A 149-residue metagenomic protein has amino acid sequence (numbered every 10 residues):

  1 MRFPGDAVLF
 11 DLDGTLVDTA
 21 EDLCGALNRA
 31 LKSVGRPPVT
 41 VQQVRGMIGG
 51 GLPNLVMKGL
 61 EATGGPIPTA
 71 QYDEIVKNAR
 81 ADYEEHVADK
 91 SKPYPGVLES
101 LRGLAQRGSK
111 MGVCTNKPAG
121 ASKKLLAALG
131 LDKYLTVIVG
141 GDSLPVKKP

Functional and structural regions predicted by a protein language model:
R2-E99, G103-R107, P118-G120: N-terminal helical cap/lid subdomain that shapes the substrate entry/recognition surface in HAD-like hydrolases
D89-K92, G112, P118-P149: Substrate-recognition "cap/lid" segment bordering the active-site pocket of phosphatases
